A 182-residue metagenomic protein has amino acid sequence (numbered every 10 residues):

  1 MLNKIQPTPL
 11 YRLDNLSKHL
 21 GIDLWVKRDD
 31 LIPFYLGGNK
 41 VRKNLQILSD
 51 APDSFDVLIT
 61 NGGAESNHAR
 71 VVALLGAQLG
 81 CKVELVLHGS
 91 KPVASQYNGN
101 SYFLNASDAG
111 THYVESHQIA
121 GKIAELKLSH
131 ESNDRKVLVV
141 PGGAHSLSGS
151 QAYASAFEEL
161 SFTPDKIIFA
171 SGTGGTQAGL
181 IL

Functional and structural regions predicted by a protein language model:
M1-L182: PLP-dependent amino-acid enzyme catalytic core
